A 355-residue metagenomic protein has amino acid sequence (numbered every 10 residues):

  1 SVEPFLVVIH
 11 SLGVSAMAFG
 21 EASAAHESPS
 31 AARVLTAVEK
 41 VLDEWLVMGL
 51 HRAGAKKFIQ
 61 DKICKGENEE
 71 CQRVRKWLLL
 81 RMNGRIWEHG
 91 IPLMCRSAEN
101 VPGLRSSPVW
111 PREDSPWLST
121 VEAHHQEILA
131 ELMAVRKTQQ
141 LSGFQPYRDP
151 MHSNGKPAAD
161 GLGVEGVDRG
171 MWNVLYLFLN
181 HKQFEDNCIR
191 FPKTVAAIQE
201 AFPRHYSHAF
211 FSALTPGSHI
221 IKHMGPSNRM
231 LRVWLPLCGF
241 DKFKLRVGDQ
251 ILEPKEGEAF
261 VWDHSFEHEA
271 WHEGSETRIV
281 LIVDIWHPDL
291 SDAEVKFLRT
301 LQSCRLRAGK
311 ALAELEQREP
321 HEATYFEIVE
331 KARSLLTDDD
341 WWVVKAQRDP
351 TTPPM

Functional and structural regions predicted by a protein language model:
S1-V7: Low-complexity, disordered terminal segments
F19-F210, L214-S227, F240-F243, L290-M355: Fe(II)/2-oxoglutarate oxygenase catalytic core
F210, W234, E269: Short, surface-exposed charged micro-motifs
I220-H223, K244-L245, W262, H268-G274: Short beta-strand His + acidic residue motifs that chelate non-heme Fe in jelly-roll/DSBH and cupin folds
R232-P236, V261, E276-S291: A short hydrophobic beta-strand segment most commonly corresponding to one strand of the jelly-roll/cupin
L237-E256: A short beta-strand-loop-beta hairpin characteristic of the jelly-roll/cupin
E253-E267: Conserved metal-binding segment of the jelly-roll/cupin
